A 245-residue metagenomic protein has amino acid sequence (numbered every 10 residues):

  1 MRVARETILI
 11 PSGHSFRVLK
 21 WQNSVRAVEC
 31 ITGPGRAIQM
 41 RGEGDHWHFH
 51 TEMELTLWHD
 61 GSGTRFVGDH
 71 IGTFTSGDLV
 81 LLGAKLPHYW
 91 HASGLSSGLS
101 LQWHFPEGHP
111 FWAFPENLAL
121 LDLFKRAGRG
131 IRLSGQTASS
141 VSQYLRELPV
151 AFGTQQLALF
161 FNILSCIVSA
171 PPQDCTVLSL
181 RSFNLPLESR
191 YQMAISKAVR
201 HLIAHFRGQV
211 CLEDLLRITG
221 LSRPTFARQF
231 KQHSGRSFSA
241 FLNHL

Functional and structural regions predicted by a protein language model:
M1-T73: Generic protein-terminus/edge-of-domain signal
R2-A27, A84-E147, P172-Q173: A hydrophobic/aromatic-rich effector-binding and dimerization subdomain of bacterial HTH-type transcriptional regulators
M53, D78, H88: Residue-level detector of short, conserved catalytic/binding motifs and their immediate flanks
G61, G77-D78, F226: Short hydrophobic/aromatic patches on the structural cores and recognition surfaces of FHA
D69-G83: Short acidic-glycine-tyrosine-enriched beta hairpin
N117-P186, M193, K197: An amphipathic alpha-helical interaction segment
S179-L187, K197-L245: Basic/polar phosphate-binding segments, predominantly the helix-turn-helix DNA-binding elements of transcriptional
